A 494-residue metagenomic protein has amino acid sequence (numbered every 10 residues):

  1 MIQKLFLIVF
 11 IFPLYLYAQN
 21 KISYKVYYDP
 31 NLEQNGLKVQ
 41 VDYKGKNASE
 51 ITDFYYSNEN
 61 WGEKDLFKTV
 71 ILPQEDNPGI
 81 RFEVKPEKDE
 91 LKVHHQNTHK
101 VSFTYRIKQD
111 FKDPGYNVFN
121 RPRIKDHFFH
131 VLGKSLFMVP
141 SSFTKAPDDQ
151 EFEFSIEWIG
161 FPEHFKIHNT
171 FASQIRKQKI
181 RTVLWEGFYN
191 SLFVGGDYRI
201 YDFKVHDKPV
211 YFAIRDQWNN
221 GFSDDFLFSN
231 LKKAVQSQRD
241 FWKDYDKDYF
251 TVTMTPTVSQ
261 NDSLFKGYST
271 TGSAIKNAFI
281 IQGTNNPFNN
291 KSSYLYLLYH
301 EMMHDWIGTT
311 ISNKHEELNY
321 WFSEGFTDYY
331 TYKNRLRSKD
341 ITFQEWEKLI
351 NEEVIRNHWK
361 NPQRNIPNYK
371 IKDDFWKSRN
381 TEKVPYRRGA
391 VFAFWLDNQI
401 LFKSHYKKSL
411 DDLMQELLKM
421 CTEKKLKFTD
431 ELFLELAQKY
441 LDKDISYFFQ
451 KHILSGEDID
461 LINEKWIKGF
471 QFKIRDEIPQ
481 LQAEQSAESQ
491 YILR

Functional and structural regions predicted by a protein language model:
M1-S23: Bacterial Sec-dependent N-terminal signal peptides
N20-V26, E33-D42, T69, T422-R494: Beta/coil-rich, acidic/histidine-enriched accessory regions frequently appended to metallopeptidases
V26, N35-D53, P73, L231 (+1 more regions): Short, well-ordered beta-strand segments enriched in hydrophobic/aromatic residues
V26-G36, H94, K145-P147: Short, solvent-exposed beta-strand/turn "edge" segments of beta-rich domains on protein surfaces
D65-K232, F241-K247, T271, L295: Non-catalytic architectural context of zinc metalloproteases
R199-N319: Juxtacatalytic substrate-recognition/specificity segment
H315-A390, K403, C421-K424: Acidic/His/Gly-enriched intrinsically disordered linker/tail segments that often contain short helix/coil "MoRF-like"
R337-K348, I400-K408, Q438-F448: Structural helix-adjacent loops and short alpha-helical linkers that scaffold large soluble proteins
